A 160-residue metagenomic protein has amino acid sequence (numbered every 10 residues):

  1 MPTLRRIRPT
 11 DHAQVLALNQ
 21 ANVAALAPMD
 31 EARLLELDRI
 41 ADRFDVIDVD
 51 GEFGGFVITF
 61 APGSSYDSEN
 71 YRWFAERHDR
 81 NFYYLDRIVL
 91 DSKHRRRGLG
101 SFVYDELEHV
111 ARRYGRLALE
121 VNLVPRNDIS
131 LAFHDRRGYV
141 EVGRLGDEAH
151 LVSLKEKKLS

Functional and structural regions predicted by a protein language model:
P2-V15: A short beta-loop-alpha structural element at the N-terminal edge of CoA-dependent acyl/N-acetyltransferase catalytic
A24-D50: Active-site rim helix/loop that mediates acceptor-substrate recognition in acyltransferases
F60-R87: Conserved acyl-donor/pantetheine-binding loop and adjacent beta-alpha core of acyl/acetyltransferases and related
D86-R95, L123-V124: A short, internal acetyl-CoA/4′-phosphopantetheine-binding micro-motif in the GNAT/acyltransferase core
L90, R96-H109, R136: Conserved acetyl-CoA-binding loop-helix of GNAT-fold acetyltransferases
A111-L123: Conserved GNAT acetyl-CoA-binding A-motif
V124-G143: Conserved active-site alpha-helix within GNAT-family acetyltransferase domains
R144-S160: C-terminal "cap" of GNAT-fold acetyltransferases
